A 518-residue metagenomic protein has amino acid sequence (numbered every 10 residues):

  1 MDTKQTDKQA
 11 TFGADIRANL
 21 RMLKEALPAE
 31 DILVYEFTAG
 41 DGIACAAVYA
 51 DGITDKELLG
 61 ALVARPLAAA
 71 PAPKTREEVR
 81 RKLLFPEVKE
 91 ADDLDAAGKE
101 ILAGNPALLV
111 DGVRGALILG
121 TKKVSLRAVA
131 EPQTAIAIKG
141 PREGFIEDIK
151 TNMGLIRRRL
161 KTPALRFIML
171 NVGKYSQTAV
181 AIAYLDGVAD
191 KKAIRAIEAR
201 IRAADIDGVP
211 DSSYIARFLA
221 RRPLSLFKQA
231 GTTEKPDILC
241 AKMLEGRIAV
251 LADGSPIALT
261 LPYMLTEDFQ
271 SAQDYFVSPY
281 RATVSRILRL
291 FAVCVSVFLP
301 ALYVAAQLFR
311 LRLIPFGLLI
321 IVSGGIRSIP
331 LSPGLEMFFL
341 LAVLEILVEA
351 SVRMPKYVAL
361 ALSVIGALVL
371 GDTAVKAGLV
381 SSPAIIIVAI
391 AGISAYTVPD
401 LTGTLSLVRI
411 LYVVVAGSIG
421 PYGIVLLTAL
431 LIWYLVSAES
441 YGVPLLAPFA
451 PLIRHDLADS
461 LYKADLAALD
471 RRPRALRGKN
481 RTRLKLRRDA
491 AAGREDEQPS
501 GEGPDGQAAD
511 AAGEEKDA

Functional and structural regions predicted by a protein language model:
M1-L302, R312, F316, V436-A518: Membrane-embedded alpha-helical signal segments
L302, P315-G501, D505, K516-A518: Generic detector of multi-pass transmembrane helix bundles and their immediately adjacent loops in polytopic membrane
